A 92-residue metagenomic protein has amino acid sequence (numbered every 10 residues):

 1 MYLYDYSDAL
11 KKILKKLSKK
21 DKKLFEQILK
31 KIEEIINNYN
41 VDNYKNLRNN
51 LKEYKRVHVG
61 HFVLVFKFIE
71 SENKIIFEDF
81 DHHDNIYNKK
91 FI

Functional and structural regions predicted by a protein language model:
M1-K30: Arg/Lys-rich, positively charged N-terminal/basic patches that mediate binding to nucleic acids
M1-L3, K22, F62, K67-I92: Enriched for short, Lys/Arg-rich terminal
K12, E34, H82-N85: Active-site micro-motifs of SAM-dependent methyltransferase domains
K16, R56, V65: Short aromatic/hydrophobic contact patches that present stacked aromatics for nucleic-acid/ligand binding
E33-R56: A short, surface-exposed loop/turn module that caps and links secondary-structure elements
